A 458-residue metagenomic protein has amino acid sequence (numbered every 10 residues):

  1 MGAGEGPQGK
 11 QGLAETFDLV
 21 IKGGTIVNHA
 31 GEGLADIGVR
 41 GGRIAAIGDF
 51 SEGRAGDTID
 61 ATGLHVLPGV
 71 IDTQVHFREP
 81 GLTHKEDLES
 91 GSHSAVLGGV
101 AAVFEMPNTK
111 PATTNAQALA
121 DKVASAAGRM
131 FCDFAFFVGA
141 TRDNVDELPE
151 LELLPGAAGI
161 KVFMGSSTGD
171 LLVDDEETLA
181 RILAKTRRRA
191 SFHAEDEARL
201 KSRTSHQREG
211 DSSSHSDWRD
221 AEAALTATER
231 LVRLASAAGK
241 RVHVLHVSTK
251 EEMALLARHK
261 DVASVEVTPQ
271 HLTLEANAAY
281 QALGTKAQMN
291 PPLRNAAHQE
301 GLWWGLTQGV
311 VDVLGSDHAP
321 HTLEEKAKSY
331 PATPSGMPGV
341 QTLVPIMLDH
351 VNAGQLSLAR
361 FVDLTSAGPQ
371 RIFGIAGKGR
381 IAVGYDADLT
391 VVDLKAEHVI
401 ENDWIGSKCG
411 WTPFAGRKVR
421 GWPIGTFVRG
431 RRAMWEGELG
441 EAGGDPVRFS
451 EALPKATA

Functional and structural regions predicted by a protein language model:
G4-E5, K10-G69: Histidine-rich, glycine-flanked metal-binding segment
G24, G42, G63, Q74 (+15 more regions): Divalent metal-coordination and catalytic microenvironments
G24, S329-A332, V383-F449: C-terminal cap of metal-dependent C-N hydrolases
L64-R129: Metal-associated gating/positioning segment near the N- to mid-region
H76-K85, F104-A116, F136-E147, F163-D174 (+3 more regions): Divalent metal-binding segments
A116-C132, R181-F192: Alpha-helix-loop-beta-strand connector modules within alpha/beta enzyme cores
D146-L314: Histidine/acidic residue-rich metal-binding segments in metalloenzymes
S213-G239, T307-L314, A319-L394: His/Asp/Glu-enriched, well-ordered alpha-helical/loop segment that forms or immediately abuts the divalent-metal
